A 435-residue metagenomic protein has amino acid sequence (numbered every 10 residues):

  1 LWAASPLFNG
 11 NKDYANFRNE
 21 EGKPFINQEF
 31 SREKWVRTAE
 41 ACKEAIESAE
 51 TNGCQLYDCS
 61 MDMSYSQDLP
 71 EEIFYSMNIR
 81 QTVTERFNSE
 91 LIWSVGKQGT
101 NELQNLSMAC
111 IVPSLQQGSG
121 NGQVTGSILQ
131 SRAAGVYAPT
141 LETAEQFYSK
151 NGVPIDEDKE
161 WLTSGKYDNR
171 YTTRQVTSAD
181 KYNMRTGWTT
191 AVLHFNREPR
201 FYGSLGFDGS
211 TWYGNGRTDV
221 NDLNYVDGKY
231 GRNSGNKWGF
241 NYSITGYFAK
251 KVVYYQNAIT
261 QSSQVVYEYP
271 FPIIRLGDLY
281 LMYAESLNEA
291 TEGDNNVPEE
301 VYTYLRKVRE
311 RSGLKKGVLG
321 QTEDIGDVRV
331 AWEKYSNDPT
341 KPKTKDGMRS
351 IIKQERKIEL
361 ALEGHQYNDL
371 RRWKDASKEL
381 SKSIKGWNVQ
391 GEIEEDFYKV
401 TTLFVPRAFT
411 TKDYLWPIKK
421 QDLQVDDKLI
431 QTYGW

Functional and structural regions predicted by a protein language model:
L1-Q130, N151-W435: Acidic/polar-rich alpha-helix caps and helix-coil junctions
G135-P139, V192: Alpha-helix boundary/N-cap detector
